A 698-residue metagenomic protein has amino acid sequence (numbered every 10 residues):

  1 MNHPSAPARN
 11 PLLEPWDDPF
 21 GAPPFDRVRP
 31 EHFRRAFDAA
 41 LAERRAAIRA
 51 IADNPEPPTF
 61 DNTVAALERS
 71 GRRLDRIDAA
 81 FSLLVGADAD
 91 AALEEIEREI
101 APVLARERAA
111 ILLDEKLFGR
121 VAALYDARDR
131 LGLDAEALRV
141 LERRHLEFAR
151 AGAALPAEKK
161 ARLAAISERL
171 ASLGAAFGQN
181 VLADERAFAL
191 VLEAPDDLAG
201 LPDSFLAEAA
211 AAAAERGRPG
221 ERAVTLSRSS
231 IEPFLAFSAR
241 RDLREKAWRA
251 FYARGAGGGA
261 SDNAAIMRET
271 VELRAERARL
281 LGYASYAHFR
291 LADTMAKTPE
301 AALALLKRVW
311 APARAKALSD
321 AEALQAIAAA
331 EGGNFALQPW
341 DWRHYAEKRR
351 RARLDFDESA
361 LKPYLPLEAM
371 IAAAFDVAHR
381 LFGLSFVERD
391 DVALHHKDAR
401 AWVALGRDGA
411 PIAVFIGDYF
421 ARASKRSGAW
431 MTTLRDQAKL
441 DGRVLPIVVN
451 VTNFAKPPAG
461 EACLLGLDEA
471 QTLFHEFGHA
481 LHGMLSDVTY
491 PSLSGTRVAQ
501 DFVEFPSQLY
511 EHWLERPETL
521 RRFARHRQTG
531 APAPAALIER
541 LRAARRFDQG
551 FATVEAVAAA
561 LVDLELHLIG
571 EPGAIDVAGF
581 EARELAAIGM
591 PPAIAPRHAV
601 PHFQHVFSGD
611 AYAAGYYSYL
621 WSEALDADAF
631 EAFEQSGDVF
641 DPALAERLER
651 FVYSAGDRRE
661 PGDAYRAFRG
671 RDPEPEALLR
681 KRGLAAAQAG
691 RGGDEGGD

Functional and structural regions predicted by a protein language model:
N2-P202, E208, F633: N-terminal helix-rich structural modules
H3-R35, A39, A199, E221-A223 (+10 more regions): C-terminal, non-catalytic "cap/extension" segments appended to globular domains
D17-H32, F81-I100, A122-A165, T225-A265 (+6 more regions): Short His/Asp/Glu-rich catalytic/ion-coordination signatures at enzyme active sites or charged loops
A42, A46, A50-P57, R73-D90 (+23 more regions): Intrinsically disordered or highly flexible coil/loop and linker segments, enriched in small and charged/polar residues
R72-L83, E142, L146, W342-R350 (+3 more regions): Short, hydrophobic/amphipathic alpha-helical patches that form generic packing surfaces within helical domains
E136, V140, R169-S172, Q179 (+9 more regions): Active-site-proximal, well-structured secondary-structure segments within enzyme catalytic domains
A455-F474: Short pre-active-site segment immediately N-terminal to the catalytic Zn-binding motif
